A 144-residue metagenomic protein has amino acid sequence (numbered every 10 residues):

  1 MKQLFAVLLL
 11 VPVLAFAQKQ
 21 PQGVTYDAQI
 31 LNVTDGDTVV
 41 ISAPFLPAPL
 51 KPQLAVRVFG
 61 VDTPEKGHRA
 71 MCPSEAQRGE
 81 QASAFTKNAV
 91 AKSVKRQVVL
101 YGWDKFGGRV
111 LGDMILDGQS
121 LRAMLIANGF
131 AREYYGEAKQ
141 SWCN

Functional and structural regions predicted by a protein language model:
Q3-V13: Sec-dependent N-terminal signal peptides
A15-N144: Small beta-barrel nucleic-acid-binding modules, primarily SNase/OB-fold domains and secondarily Tudor-like barrels
